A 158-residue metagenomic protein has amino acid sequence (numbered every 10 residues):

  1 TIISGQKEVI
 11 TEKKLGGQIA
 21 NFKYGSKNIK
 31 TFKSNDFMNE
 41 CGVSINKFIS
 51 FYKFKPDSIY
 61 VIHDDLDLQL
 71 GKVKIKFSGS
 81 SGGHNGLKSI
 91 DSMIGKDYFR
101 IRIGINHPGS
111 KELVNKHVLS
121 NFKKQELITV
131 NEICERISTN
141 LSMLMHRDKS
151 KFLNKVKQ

Functional and structural regions predicted by a protein language model:
T1-F77, K88-F99, G109-L113, I128-Q158: Nucleotide and nucleotide-moiety/phosphate-recognizing core
K74-S80, V118-F122: Short glycine-enriched, charge-decorated loop/helix-capping segments at active-site entrances that position
G83: Short, conserved glycine- and acidic-residue-centered signature motifs in active-site or ligand-binding loops
K123-L127: Active-site oxyanion-binding pockets that recognize sulfate/phosphate
